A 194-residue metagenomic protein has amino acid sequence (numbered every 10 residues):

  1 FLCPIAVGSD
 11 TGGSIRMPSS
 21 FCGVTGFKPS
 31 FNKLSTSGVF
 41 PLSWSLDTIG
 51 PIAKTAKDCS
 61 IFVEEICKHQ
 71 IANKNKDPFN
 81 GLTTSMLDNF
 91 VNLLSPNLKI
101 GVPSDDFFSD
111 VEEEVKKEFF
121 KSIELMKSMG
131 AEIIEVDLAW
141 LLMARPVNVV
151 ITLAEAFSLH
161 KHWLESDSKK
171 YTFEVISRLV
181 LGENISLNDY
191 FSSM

Functional and structural regions predicted by a protein language model:
F1-S20, I52-A56, V63: Active-site-proximal alpha-helical scaffold in enzymes
I5-G8, S35, I71-P78, E132-D137: Acidic/polar loop patches that form or flank catalytic/metal-binding clefts of enzymes that bind anionic ligands
S20-V24, V147-T152: Short low-complexity, flexible loop/linker segments enriched in glycine and/or proline with clustered acidic
K28-K117: A short helix-breaking turn/cap at a secondary-structure junction
K74-T83, N97-K99, P103-D106, V136-N148 (+1 more regions): Flexible, acidic loop-helix segments that line cofactor/substrate-binding pockets
M86, V111-D137, H160-S166, Y190 (+1 more regions): Acyltransferase
N92-G101, V150-M194: Short helix-loop capping/hinge segments that flank enzyme active sites or metal/cofactor-binding pockets
